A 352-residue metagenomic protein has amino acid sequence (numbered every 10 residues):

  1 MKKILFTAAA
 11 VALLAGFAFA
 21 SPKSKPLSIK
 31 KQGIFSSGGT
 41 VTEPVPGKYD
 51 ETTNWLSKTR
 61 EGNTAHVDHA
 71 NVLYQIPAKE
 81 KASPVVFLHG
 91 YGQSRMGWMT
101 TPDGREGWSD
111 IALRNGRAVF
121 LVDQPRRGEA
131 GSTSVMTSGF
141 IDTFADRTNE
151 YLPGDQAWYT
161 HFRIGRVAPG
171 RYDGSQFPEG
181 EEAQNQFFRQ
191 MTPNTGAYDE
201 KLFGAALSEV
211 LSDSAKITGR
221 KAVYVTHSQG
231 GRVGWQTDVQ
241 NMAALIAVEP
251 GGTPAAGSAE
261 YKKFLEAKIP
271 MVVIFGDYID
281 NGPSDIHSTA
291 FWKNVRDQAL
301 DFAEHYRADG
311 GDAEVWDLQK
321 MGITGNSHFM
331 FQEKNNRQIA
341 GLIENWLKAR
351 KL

Functional and structural regions predicted by a protein language model:
P22-E80: N-terminal cap/lid segment of alpha/beta-hydrolase-fold proteins
A82-G90: Short beta-strand element of the alpha/beta-hydrolase
H89-T101, G251: Active-site glycine-rich loops that stabilize anionic/oxyanionic intermediates across multiple enzyme folds
R105-A130: Conserved alpha/beta-hydrolase
K201-A222: Conserved acidic catalytic loop of the alpha/beta-hydrolase fold
V225-G234: Gly/Ala-rich beta-loop-alpha elbow adjacent to hydrolase catalytic centers
A247-L318: The feature captures the conserved acid-bearing segment of alpha/beta-hydrolase catalytic domains
G325, F329-L352: Catalytic active-site module of serine/aspartate enzymes centered on a nucleophile-bearing elbow/loop
